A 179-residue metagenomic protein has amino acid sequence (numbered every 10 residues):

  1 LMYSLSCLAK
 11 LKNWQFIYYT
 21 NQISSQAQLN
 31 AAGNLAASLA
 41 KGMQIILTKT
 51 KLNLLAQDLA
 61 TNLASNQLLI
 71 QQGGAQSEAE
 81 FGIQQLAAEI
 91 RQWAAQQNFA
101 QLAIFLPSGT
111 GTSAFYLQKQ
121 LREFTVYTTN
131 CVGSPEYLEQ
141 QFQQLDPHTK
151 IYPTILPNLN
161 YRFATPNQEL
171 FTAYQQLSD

Functional and structural regions predicted by a protein language model:
L1, K12, Q84-E89, W93-F99 (+1 more regions): Catalytic phosphate/metal-binding cores of nucleic-acid and nucleotide-processing enzymes, i.e., regions that mediate
L1-L5, G109-L117: Short glycine/serine/threonine-rich phosphate/pyrophosphate-binding segments that cradle anionic phosphate groups
Y3-T50, K119, E136-T149: Active-site-proximal loop->helix
T20-Q22, L106-S108, T128-N130: Short beta-strand/turn micro-motifs composed of small residues that flank or help shape donor/cofactor-binding pockets
Q22-Q97, T154-S178: Small/polar-residue-rich loop-to-helix segments that shape phosphate-bearing ligand pockets
L68, A103-I104: Structural motif
F124-D179: Active-site/ligand-binding loops adjacent to catalytic centers
